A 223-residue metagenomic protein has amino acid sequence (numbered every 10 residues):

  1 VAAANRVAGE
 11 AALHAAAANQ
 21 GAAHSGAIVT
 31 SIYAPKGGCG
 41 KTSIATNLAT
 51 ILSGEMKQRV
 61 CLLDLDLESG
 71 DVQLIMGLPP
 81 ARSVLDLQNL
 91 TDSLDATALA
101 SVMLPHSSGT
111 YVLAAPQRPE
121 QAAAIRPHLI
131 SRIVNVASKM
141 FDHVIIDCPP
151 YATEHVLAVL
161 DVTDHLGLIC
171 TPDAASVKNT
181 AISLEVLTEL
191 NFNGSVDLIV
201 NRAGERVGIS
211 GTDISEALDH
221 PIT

Functional and structural regions predicted by a protein language model:
V1-V29, E189, S195-V196, V200: Acidic-aromatic/histidine active-site loop/patch
N5-G9, G77-R82, V186-L187, I214-A217: Short, hinge-like loop/turn segments at secondary-structure boundaries
N19-C61: Walker A (P-loop) phosphate-binding motif
S31, V112-A114, D197: Soluble periplasmic/extracytoplasmic beta-strand elements of cell-envelope proteins
P35, S69, Q117-E120: A short, flexible beta-alpha/helix-coil linker loop
E55-V112: Phosphate-binding loop that captures ATP/GTP phosphates
V84-D92, P119-I125, D173-A175: Flexible beta-alpha connector loops of hexameric P-loop NTPases
A124, H128-I222: Conserved catalytic-core segment of NTP-binding enzymes
